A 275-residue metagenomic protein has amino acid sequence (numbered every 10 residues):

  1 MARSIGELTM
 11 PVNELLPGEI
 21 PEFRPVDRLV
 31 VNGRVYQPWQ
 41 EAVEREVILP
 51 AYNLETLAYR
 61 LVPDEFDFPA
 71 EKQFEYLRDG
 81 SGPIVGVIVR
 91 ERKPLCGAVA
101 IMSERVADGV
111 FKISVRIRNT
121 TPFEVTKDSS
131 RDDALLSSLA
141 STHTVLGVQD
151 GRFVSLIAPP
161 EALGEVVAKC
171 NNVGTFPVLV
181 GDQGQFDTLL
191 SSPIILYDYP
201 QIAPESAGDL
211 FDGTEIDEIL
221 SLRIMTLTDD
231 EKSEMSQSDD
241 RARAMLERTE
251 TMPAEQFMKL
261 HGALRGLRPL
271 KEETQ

Functional and structural regions predicted by a protein language model:
A2-Q275: Extended, highly charged accessory segments
